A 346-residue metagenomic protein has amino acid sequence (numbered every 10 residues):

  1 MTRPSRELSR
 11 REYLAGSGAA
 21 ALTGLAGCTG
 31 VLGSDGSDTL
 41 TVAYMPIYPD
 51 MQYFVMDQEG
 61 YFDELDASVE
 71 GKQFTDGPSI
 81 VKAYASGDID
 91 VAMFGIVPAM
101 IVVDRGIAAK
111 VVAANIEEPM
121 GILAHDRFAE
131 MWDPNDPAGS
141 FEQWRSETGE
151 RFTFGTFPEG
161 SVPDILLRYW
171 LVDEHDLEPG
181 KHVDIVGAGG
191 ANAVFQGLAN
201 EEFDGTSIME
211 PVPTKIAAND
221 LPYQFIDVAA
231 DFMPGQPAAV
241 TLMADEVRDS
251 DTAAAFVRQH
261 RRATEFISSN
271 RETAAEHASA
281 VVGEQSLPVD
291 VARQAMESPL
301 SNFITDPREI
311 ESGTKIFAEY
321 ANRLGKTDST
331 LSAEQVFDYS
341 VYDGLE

Functional and structural regions predicted by a protein language model:
M1-G36: Haloarchaeal acidic low-complexity proteome signature biased toward cell-envelope/secretome components but also
G36-I47, A67-K72, R151-G155, I185-V186: Short, well-ordered beta-strand elements
P46-Q73, P78-S79, M100-R105, I165-E174 (+1 more regions): Short, polar/charged alpha-helical segment
G71-K82, F94-V97, P179-N200, E210-P211: Short helix-initiation/N-cap motifs at beta->coil->alpha
V102-V112, V172, K215-A229, S286: Ligand-binding "clamshell"
N115-V186, D245: A conserved helix-loop-strand patch within extracytoplasmic ligand-binding domains of the periplasmic binding
G190-V281: Pocket-lining segment of extracytoplasmic ligand-binding domains
S250-T327: Secondary-structure end/capping motifs
